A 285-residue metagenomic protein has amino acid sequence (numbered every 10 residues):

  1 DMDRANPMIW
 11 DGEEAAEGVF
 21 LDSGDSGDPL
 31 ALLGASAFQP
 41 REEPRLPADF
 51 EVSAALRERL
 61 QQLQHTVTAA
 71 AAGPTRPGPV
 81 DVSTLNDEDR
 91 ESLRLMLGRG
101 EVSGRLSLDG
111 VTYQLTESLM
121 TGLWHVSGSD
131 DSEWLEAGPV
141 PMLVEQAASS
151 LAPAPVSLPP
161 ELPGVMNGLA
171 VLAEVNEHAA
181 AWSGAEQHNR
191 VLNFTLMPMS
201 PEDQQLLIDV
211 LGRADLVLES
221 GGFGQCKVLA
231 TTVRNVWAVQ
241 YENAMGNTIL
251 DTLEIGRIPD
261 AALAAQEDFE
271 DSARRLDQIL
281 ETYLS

Functional and structural regions predicted by a protein language model:
M2-V19, G24-G27, L33-G73, D209-L211 (+1 more regions): Long, compositionally biased intrinsically disordered terminal regions
R4, Q114-V156, T231-S285: Helix-rich interaction surfaces within compact, conserved domain-sized segments that mediate assembly or partner
L60, A170, N189, N193-P198 (+1 more regions): Short, surface-exposed polybasic-aromatic patches that bind anionic ligands, especially phosphate groups
L63-G73, A173-Q187, L229: Short, flexible, solvent-exposed loop/turn segments with mixed acidic/basic and small polar residues
A69-S83, A185-M197: Terminal, regulation- and interaction-focused segments at domain boundaries
P74-P79, L85, D89-M120, V210 (+1 more regions): A cross-kingdom feature marking solvent-exposed beta-strand/loop segments within repeated, beta-rich binding/scaffold
S129-N193: Surface-exposed beta-loop interaction hotspot
P198-V233, Q240: Intrinsically disordered, low-complexity segments enriched in Gly and acidic/Ser/Thr residues that form flexible
